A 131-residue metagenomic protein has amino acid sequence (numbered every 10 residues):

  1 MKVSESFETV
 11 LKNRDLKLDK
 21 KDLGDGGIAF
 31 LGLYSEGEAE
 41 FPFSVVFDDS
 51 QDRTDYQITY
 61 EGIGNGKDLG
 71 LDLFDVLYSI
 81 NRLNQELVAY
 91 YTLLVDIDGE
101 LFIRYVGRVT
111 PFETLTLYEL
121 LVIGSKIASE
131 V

Functional and structural regions predicted by a protein language model:
M1, G70-F74, T114-Y118: Ordered, soluble secondary-structure elements with a strong preference for glycine-centered loop motifs and nearby
M1-S44: Charge-rich, low-complexity N-terminal segments
D19-G26, S50-D52, L94-G99: Short, ordered beta-strand-loop transition motifs
A29-L31, D55, F102: General beta-strand recognition
L33-G66: Long, continuous compositionally biased terminal/linker segments
I58-F102: Short, internal acidic amphipathic alpha-helical interface segments that mediate docking to partner proteins
G62-D68, G107-L115: A generic structural motif
P111-V131: C-terminal charged interaction modules
